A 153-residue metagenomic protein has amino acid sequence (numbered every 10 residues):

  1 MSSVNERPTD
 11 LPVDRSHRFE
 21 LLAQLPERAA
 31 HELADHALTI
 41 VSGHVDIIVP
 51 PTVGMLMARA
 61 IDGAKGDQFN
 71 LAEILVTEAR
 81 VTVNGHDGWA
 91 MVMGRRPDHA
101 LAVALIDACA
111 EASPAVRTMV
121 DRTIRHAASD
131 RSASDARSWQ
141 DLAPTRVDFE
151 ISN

Functional and structural regions predicted by a protein language model:
M1-T39: Charge-rich, low-complexity N-terminal segments
V13-D14, T82-N84: Short acidic (Asp/Glu) and glycine-rich catalytic loops that position anionic groups and cofactors
H17, A29, L33, L101 (+2 more regions): General structural feature for long, well-ordered alpha-helical segments within catalytic domains of soluble enzymes
R28-H31, G43-H44, A115: A general structural signal for well-ordered secondary-structure junctions
L38-V83, W89-A90: Structured beta-strand/loop patches that form or line metal/cofactor-binding pockets in enzymes
I61, G94, N153: A broadly conserved detector of short glycine/acidic/proline-rich loop/turn motifs that flank catalytic sites and bind
N84-T123: A hydrophobic, small-residue-rich beta->alpha segment in the mid-to-C-terminal subdomain of diverse proteins
E111-N153: Cysteine/selenocysteine-centered motifs that mediate thiol-based redox chemistry or coordinate metal-sulfur cofactors
